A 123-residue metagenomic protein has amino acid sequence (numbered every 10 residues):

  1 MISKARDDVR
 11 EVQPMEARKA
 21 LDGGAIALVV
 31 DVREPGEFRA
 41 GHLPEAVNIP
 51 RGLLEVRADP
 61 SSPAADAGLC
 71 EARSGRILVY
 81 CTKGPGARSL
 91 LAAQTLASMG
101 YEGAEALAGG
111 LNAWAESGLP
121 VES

Functional and structural regions predicted by a protein language model:
M1-L28, P35-V79, K83-S123: Rhodanese-like catalytic fold shared by cysteine-dependent sulfurtransferases and DSP/PTP-type phosphatases
